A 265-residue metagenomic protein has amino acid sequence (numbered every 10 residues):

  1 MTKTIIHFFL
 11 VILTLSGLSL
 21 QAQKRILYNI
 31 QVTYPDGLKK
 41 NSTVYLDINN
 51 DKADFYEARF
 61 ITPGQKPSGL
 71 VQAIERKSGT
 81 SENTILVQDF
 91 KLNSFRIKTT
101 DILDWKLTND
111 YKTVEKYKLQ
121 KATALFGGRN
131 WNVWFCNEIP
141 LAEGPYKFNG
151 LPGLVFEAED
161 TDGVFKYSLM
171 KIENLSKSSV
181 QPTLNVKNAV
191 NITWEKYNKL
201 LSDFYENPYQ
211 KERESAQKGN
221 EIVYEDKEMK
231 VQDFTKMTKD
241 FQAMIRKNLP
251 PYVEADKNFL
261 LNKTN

Functional and structural regions predicted by a protein language model:
M1-I26: Bacterial Sec-dependent N-terminal signal peptides
L10, L15, N109, E143-Y146: Exposed boundary/loop context
L10, S16, F95-I97, E159-D162: Homeobox/homeodomain signature
T14, S19, T113, K147-G150: Generic detector of intrinsically disordered, low-complexity, polar/charged segments
L20-V114, K118, G127, W131-N132 (+1 more regions): Extracellular or lumenal secretory-pathway regions
R25, Q31, L141-S168: Structured soluble/peripheral alpha/beta segments that form catalytic or ligand/cofactor-binding pockets
R96-T99, T123-N149: Covalent nucleotidyltransferase core used to form phosphodiester bonds in nucleic acids
K118-A122, L154: Short beta-strand micro-motifs in enzyme catalytic cores
